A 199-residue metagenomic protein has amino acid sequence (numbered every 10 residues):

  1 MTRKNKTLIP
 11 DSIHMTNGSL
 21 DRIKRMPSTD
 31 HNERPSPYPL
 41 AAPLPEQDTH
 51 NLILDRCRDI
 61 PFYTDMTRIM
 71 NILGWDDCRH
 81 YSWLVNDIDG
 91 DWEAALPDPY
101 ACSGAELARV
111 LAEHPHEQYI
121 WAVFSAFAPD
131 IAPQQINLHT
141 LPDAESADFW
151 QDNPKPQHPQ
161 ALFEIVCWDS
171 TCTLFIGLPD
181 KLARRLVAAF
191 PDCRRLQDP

Functional and structural regions predicted by a protein language model:
M1-A42: N-terminal amphipathic/basic-hydrophobic helices that include classical n-h-c signal peptides and signal-anchor
R3, P10, P154-P199: Acidic, proline/glycine-rich low-complexity IDRs
I9-T16, D59-F62, Y100, E113 (+2 more regions): Intrinsic-disorder-associated interaction segments
P37-I69: Polar/acidic, low-complexity leader/linker segments enriched in S/T/G and N/D
L44, C57, N86-G90, F127-P129 (+2 more regions): Short, flexible beta-strand-to-coil junctions
N51-D55, P61, H80-L84, W121-A126 (+2 more regions): Ordered hydrophobic segments in well-structured contexts
F62-V110: N-terminal interaction modules that seed assembly of large macromolecular complexes
W92-V166: Surface-exposed, low-hydrophobicity interaction/linker segments
